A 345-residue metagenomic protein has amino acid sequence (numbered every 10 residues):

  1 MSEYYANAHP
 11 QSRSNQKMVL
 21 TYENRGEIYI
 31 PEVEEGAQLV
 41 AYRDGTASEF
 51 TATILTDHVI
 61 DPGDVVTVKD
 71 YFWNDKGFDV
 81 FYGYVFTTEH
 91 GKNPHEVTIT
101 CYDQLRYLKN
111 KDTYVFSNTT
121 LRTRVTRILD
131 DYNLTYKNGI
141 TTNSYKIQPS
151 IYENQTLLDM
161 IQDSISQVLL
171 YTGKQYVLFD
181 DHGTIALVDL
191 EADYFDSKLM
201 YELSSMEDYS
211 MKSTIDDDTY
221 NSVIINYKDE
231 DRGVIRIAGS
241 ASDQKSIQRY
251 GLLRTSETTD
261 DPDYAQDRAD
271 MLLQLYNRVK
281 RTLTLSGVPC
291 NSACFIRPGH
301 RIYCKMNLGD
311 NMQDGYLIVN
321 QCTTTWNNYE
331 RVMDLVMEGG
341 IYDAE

Functional and structural regions predicted by a protein language model:
M1-Y107, K111, M200-K212: Assembly/oligomerization scaffold segments
S2-V19, Q162, S166, G173-N327 (+1 more regions): Acidic, small/polar-enriched beta strand-loop surface segments
R43-D57, P94-L105, I225, K280-P289 (+2 more regions): Oligomerization/assembly interface segments of phage tail-like spikes and tubes
L55-I60, T142, C290-F295: Short, surface-exposed secondary-structure edge patches
F72-C101, Y303-V336: Short beta-strand and beta-hairpin "edge-sheet" elements
G91-K212: Charged- and aromatic-enriched interaction segments used to assemble and dock large macromolecular complexes
N110, A344-E345: A short macromolecule-binding patch
